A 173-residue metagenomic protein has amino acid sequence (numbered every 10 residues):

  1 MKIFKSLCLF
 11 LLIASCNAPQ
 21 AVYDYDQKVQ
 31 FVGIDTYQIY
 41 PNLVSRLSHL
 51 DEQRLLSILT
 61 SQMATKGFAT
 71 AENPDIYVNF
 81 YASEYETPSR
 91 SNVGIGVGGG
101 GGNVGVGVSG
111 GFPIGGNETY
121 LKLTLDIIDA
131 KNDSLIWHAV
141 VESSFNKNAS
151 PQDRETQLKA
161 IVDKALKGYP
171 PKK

Functional and structural regions predicted by a protein language model:
K2-L9: Sec-dependent signal peptide recognition, specifically the positively charged N-region followed immediately by
L12-S15: C-terminal motif of bacterial Sec signal peptides marking the signal peptidase cleavage site
N17-K28, G115-L123, D129-K173: C-terminal/domain-edge helix-coil "capping" segments
D24-D26, M63-T65, G111: A generic local structural motif
K28-Q30, A69-T70: Short secondary-structure boundary/capping segments within folded domains
G33-D35, P74-I76, T119-T124, W137: Envelope-exposed proteins and targeting segments
T36-T87: N-terminal segment of the mature soluble domain
Y81-S134, E142: Surface-exposed short loop/turn segments
